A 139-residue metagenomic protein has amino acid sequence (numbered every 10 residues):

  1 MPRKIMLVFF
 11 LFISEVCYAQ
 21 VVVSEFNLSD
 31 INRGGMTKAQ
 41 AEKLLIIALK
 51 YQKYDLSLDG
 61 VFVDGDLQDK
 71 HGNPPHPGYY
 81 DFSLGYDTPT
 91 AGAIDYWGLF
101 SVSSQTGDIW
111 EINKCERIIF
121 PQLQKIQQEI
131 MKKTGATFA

Functional and structural regions predicted by a protein language model:
M1-I5, Q20: Positively charged n-region of N-terminal signal peptides that target proteins for export
K4-I13: Sec-dependent N-terminal signal peptides
V8, D30, Y96: Generic anion/oxyanion-binding catalytic loop in active/binding sites
S14-A19: N-terminal signal peptide c-region/cleavage motif recognized by signal peptidases
V21-D69, I126-A139: Short, non-transmembrane alpha-helical segments in secretory-pathway proteins
G34-E42, P75, G92-D95, E116: Solvent-exposed, acidic/flexible segments
L56-Q105, I109: Exposed beta-strand-loop-beta-strand "reactive/processing" segments of non-cytosolic proteins
Y96-T134: A short, surface-exposed interaction/processing loop segment used at functional sites
